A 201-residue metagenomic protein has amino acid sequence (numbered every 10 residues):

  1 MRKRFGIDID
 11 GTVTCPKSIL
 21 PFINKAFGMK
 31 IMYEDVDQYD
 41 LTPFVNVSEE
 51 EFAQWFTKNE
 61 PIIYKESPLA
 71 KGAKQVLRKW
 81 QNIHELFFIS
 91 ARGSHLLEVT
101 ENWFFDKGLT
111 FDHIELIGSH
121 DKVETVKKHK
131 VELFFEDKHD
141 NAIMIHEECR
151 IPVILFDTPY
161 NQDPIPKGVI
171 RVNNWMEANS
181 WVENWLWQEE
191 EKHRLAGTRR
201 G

Functional and structural regions predicted by a protein language model:
M1-A53: Active-site neighborhood of HAD-like aspartate-dependent phosphohydrolases
G6-I7, T14, F88, F134-F135 (+1 more regions): A structural signal for short, well-ordered beta-strand segments and their strand-loop junctions that often border
V13, W80-N82, V126-H129: Alpha-helix C-terminal capping segments
E49-K65: Conserved non-catalytic scaffold segment of RNase H-like nuclease domains
P61-F88, G93-E101: Short, acidic loop-to-helix structural element flanking the phosphoryl-transfer center in phosphate-processing enzymes
A91-G201: C-terminal cap/substrate-recognition subdomain and adjoining C-terminal extension of metal-dependent phosphatase-like
